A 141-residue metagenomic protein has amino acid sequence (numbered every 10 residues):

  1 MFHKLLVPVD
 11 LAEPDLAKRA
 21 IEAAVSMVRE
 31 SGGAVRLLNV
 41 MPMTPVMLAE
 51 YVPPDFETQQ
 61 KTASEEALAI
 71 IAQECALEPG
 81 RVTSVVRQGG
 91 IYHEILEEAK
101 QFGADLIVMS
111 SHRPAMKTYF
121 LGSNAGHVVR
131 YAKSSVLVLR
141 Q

Functional and structural regions predicted by a protein language model:
M1, Q73-I107, P114: Structural beta-alpha unit
F2-E50: Small/aliphatic-rich secondary-structure junction motif
V9, N39, S110-H112, R140-Q141: Short secondary-structure boundary segments
R36-L38, T83-R87, L137: General small-molecule cofactor/ligand-binding pocket signal
P53-F56, Q101-F102, A125-H127: Short, hinge-like loop/turn segments at secondary-structure boundaries
P54-E66: A short acidic, glycine-rich active-site loop that binds or catalyzes chemistry on phosphate/adenosine moieties
M109-R130: Glycine-rich, Arg-bearing micro-motifs that act as flexible, cationic patches
